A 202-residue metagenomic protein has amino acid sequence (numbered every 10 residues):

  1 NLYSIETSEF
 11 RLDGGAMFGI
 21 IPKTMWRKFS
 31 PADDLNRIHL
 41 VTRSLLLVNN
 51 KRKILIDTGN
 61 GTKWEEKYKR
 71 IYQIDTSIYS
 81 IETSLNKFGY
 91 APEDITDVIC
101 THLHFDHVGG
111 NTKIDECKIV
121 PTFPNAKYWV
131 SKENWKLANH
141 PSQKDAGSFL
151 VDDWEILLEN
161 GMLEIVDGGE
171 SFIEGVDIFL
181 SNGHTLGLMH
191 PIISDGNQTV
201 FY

Functional and structural regions predicted by a protein language model:
S8-K87, H190-Y202: Conserved beta-strand hairpin/beta-sheet module of binuclear metal-dependent hydrolase folds, prominently
F29-L35, E116-C117, I178-F179: Short, P/G- and charge-enriched loop/turn segments at secondary-structure junctions
N60, F105, G187: Short active-site segment of divalent metal-dependent hydrolases/proteases that encodes the spacing between
T76-Y90, D94, T122-L180: Metallo-beta-lactamase
I95-D106: Metallo-beta-lactamase
V108-K118: Metal-dependent catalytic neighborhoods of phosphoester/phosphodiester hydrolases
G169-Y202: Glycine/small-residue-rich hydrophobic helix-like segments
